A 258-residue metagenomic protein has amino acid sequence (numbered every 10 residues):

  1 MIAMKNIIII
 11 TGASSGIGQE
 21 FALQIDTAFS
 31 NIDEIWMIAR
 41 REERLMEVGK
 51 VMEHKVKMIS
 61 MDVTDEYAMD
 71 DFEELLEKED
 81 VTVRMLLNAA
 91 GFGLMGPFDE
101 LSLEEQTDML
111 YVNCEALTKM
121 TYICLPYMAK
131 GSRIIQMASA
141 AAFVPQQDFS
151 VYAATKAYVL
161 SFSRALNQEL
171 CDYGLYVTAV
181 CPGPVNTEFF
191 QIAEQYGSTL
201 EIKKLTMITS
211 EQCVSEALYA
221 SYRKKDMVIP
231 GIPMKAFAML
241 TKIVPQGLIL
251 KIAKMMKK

Functional and structural regions predicted by a protein language model:
S14-S15: Conserved glycine-rich cofactor-binding loop
F29-E47: Conserved glycine-rich Rossmann-like NAD(P)H-binding loop of the short-chain dehydrogenase/reductase
A89-L94: Conserved NAD(P)H cofactor-binding loop of Rossmann-fold oxidoreductase domains
P97-F98, S102-L110: Substrate-binding pocket helix/loop in short-chain dehydrogenase/reductase
T121, T155: Active-site helix of classical SDR
S139: Residue(s) in the substrate-gating loop at a strand-loop-helix junction that position the organic substrate next
A179, L200-F237: C-terminal helical subdomain
